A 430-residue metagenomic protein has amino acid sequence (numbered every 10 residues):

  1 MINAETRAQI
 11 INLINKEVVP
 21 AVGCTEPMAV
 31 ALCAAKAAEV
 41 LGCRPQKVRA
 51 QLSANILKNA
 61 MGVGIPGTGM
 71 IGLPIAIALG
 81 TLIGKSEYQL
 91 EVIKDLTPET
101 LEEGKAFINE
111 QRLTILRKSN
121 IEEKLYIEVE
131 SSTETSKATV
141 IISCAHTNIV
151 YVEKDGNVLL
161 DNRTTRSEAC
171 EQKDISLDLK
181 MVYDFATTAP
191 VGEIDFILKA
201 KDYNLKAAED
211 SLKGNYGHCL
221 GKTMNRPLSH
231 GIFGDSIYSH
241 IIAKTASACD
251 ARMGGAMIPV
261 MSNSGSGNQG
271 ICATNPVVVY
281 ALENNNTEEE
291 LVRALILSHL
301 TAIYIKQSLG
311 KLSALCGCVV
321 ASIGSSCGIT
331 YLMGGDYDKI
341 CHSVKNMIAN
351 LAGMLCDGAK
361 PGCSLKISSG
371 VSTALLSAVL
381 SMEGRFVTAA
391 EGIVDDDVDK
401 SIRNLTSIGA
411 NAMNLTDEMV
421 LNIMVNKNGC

Functional and structural regions predicted by a protein language model:
M1-I11, C43-I56, S236-G255, E288-I305 (+1 more regions): Acidic-glycine-rich active-site phosphate/pyrophosphate-binding loop
I2, A21-T25, N55-I56, A145-T147 (+8 more regions): A structural signal for small-residue-enriched, beta-sheet-centric alpha/beta enzyme cores and oligomeric scaffold folds
T6-L41, P45: N-terminal signal-anchor module of multipass membrane proteins
P20-K36, I258-N275, C316-V320: Conserved phosphate/anionic-ligand binding catalytic regions in large, soluble enzymes, centered on
A31-S131: Early transmembrane hairpin of solute transport permeases
A38-V40, Y280-R293, I303-S369, M382-G392: Hydrophobic alpha-helical bundle architecture
R44-V48, Y88-I93, I115-R117, E193-I197 (+7 more regions): Flexible, glycine/charged-enriched surface loops at secondary-structure junctions
N109-G255, L421-C430: Signature of multi-pass transmembrane helix bundles
